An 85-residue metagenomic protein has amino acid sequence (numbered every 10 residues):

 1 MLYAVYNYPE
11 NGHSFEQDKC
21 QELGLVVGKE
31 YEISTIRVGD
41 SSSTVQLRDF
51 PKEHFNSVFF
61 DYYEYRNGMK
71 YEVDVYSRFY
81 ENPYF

Functional and structural regions predicted by a protein language model:
M1-E10, V75, F79-Y84: SH3-family beta-barrel domains
L2-N67: Basic/aromatic-rich interaction segments and small domains that mediate binding to polyanionic partners
K70-E72: Short linear proline/tyrosine/threonine-rich motifs used for host-factor recruitment and membrane trafficking/assembly
